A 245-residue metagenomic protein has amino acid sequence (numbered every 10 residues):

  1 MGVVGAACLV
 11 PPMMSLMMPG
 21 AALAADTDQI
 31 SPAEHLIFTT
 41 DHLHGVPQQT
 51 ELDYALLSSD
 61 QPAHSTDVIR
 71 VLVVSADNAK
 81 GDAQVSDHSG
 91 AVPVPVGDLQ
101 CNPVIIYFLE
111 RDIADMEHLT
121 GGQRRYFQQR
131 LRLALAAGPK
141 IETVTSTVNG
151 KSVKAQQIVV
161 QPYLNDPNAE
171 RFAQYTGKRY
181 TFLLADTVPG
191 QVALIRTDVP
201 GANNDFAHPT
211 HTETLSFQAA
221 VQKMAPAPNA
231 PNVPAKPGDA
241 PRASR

Functional and structural regions predicted by a protein language model:
V4-L16: Bacterial N-terminal signal peptides
A7-V10, D115, L119, G190 (+1 more regions): A generic structural micro-environment signature that highlights single residues at secondary-structure boundaries
M17-A24: Sec/Tat signal peptide C-region and signal peptidase I cleavage site
A25-D98, G122-R245: Acidic, serine/threonine-rich low-complexity disordered tracts
V96-E117: Acidic/charged, solvent-exposed loop-and-adjacent secondary-structure segments enriched in E/D, K/R, S/T, and G/P
